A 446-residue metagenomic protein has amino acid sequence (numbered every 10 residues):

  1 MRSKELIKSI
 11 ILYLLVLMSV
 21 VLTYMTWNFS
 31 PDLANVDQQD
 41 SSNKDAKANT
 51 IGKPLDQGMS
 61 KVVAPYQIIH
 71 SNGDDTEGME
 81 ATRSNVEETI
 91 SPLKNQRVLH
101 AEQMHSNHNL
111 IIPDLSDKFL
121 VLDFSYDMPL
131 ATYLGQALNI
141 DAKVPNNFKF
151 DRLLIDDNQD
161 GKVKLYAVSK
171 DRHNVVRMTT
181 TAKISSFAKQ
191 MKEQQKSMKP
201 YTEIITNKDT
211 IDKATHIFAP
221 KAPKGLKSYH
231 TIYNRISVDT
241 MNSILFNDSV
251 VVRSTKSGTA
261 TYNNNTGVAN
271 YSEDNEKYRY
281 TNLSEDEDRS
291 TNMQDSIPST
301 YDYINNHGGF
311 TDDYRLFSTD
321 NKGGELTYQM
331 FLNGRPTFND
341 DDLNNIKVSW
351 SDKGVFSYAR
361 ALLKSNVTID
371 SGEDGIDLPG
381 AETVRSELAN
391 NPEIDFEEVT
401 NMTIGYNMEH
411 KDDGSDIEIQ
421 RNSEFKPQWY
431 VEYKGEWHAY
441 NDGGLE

Functional and structural regions predicted by a protein language model:
M1-I7: Short, Lys/Arg-rich N-terminal segment immediately upstream of the first membrane anchor
K8-T26: Hydrophobic membrane-insertion alpha-helices, especially the h-region of bacterial N-terminal signal peptides
V21-N292: Preferential activation on post-signal-peptide N-terminal prodomains/segments of secreted or lumenal proteins
N72-D74, W350-D352, E397: Non-catalytic terminal regions of proteins
N85-T89, L93-Q96, L283-G323, D370-I417: Short, non-transmembrane alpha-helical segments in secretory-pathway proteins
D239-Y280, G309-L362, I404-W437: Exposed beta-strand-loop-beta-strand "reactive/processing" segments of non-cytosolic proteins
K353-G380: Short helix-loop boundary/capping segments
F425, G444-L445: Extended, non-globular interaction scaffolds
